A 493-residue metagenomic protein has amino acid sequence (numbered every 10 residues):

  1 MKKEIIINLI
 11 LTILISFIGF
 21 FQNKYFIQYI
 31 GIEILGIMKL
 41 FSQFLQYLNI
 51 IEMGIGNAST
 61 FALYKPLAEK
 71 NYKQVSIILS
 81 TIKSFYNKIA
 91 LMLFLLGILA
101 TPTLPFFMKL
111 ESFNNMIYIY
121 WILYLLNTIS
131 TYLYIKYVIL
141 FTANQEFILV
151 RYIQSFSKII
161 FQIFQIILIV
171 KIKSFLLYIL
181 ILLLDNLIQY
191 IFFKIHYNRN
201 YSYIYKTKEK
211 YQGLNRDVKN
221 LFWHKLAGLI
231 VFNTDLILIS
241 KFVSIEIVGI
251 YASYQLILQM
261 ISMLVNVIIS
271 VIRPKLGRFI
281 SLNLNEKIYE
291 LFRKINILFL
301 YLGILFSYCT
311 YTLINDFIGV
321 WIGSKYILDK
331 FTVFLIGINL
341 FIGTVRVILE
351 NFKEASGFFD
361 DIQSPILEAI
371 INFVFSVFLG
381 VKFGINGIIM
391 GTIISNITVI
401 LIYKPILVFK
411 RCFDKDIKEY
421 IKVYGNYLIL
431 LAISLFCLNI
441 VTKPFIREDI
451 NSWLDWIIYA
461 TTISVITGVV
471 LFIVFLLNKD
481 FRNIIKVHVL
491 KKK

Functional and structural regions predicted by a protein language model:
M1, M116, L176-Y178, I191-N233 (+4 more regions): Interhelical loop/hinge segments that connect adjacent transmembrane helices in multipass membrane
M1-Y64, F94-I98, P102, N127 (+5 more regions): Signature of the first transmembrane helix
K2, T128-F156, L176, Y201 (+1 more regions): Membrane-interface junctions at transmembrane-helix termini in multi-pass inner-membrane proteins
F26-Y47, I78, F175, G213-D217 (+5 more regions): Interfacial/gating helices of multi-pass transporter permease domains
I27-I34, Q145-I148, I159-Y190, D360 (+3 more regions): Membrane-interface helix-loop junctions in multi-pass transport and translocation proteins
M53-E69, T142-A143, Y201-S202, Y254 (+3 more regions): Helix-loop junctions and terminal segments of transmembrane helices in multi-pass membrane transport/translocation
T81-L110, I163-V170, I191, Y289-G343 (+2 more regions): Alpha-helical transmembrane segments of multi-pass membrane transport and lipid-handling proteins
F413-I417, L438-K493: Membrane-proximal transmembrane or re-entrant/amphipathic helices at the cytosolic face
